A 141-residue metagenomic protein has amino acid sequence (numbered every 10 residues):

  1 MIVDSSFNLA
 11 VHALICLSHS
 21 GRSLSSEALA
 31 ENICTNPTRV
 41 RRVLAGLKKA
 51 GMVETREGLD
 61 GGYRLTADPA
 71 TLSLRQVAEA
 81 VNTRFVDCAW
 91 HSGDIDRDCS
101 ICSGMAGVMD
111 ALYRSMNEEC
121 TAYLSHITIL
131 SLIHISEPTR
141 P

Functional and structural regions predicted by a protein language model:
I2-T35: N-terminal helix-turn-helix DNA-binding core of bacterial DNA-binding proteins
T38: Key DNA-contact positions within bacterial/archaeal DNA-binding proteins
L44-K48: Basic amphipathic alpha-helical segments that dock to polyanions
G51-T66: Beta-hairpin "wing" of winged helix-turn-helix
E79-L132: Amphipathic alpha-helical dimerization/coiled-coil segments that flank or bridge DNA-binding/regulatory modules
I133-T139: Conserved small/polar residues in nucleotide/adenosyl-binding loops
